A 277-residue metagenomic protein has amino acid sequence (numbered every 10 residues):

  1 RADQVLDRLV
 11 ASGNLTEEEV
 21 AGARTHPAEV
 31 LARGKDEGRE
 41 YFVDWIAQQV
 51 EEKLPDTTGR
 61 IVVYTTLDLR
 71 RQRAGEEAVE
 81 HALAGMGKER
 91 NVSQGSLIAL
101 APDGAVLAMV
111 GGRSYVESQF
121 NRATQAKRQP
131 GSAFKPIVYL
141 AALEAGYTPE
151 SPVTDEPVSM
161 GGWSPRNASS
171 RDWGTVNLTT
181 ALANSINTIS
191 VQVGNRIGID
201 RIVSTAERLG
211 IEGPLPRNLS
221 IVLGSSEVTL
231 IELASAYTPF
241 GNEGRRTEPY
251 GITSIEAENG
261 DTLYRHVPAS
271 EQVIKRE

Functional and structural regions predicted by a protein language model:
R1-R73, E77, A105, V110 (+6 more regions): Non-catalytic, structured segments within soluble enzyme domains
Q4, L9, G75, G104 (+3 more regions): Active-site SXXK
V5-L6, V10, E29-E37, T58-T66 (+7 more regions): Second-shell loop/turn segments in exported
A11-V30, E89-L100, T154-S159, Y250-D261: Acidic/histidine-enriched alpha-helical segments
G34-G38, F42, Q48, Y147-I202 (+2 more regions): Conserved catalytic neighborhood of penicillin-recognizing serine enzymes
V43, S93-L97, A105-L107, N177-T179 (+3 more regions): Short glycine-rich loop/turn motifs
W45-Q48, A99-R113, L143-Y147, V158 (+3 more regions): Glycine-rich, acidic and aromatic/proline-enriched surface loops and short helix-turn segments that act as binding
T65-K88, L97-A99, M109, S114-F120 (+4 more regions): A penicillin-recognizing enzyme superfamily signal
